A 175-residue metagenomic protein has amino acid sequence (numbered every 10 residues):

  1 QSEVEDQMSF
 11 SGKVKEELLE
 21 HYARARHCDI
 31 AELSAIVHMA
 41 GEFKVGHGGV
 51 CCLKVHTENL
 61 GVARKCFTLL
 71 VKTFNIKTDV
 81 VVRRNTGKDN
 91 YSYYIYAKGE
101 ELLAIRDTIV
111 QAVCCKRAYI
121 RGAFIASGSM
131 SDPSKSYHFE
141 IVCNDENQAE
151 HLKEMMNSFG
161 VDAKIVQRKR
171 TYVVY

Functional and structural regions predicted by a protein language model:
Q1-Q7: Short, Lys/Arg-enriched N-terminal segments with co-localized hydrophobic residues within the first ~10-30 amino acids
S9-C66, T73, L103-F159: Intein-associated homing endonuclease modules of the LAGLIDADG/DOD-type, together with closely related HINT-family
G41-F43, N75-R83, G160-V166: Short secondary-structure junctions
C51, Y91-I95, Y137, Y172: Short beta-strand micro-motifs in enzyme catalytic cores
H56, Y96-K98, V142, Y175: Short hydrophobic/aromatic beta-strand micro-patches that form the beta-sheet surface supporting nucleotide- or nucleic
A63-R64, L69-A104: A generic, well-ordered mixed alpha/beta core segment in the N-terminal half of proteins
N85-S92, I165-Y175: Beta-rich nucleic-acid/ligand-interaction surfaces
